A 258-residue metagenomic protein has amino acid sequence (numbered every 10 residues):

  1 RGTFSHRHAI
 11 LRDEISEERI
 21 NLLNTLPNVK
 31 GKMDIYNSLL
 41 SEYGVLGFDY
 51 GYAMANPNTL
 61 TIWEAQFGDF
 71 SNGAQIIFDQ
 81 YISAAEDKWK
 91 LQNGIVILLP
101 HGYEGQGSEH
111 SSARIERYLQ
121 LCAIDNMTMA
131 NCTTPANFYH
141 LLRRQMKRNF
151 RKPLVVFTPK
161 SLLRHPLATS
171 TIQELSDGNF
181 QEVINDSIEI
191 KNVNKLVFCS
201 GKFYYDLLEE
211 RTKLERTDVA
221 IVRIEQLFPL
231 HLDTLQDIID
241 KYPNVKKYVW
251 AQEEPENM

Functional and structural regions predicted by a protein language model:
R1, F198-F203: Acidic/histidine-rich
G2-K191, Y205: Conserved thiamine diphosphate
V29-K32, Y204, E209-N244: Generic long, charged, amphipathic alpha-helical segments
L60, K195-L196, K247-Y248: Structural motif
D69-S71, L227-F228, E253-M258: Acidic, metal-coordinating catalytic cores used for nucleic-acid/nucleotide bond scission and strand-transfer chemistry
Q92-N93, N244-K246: A short helix->loop->beta-strand "cap" motif at the edges of active sites that frequently abuts
P100, P159, S200, I224 (+1 more regions): Cofactor-binding loop segments of dinucleotide-utilizing enzymes, especially the Rossmann-like FAD- and NAD(P)+-binding
V245-E254: Acidic beta-strand-to-loop metal/phosphate-binding motif
